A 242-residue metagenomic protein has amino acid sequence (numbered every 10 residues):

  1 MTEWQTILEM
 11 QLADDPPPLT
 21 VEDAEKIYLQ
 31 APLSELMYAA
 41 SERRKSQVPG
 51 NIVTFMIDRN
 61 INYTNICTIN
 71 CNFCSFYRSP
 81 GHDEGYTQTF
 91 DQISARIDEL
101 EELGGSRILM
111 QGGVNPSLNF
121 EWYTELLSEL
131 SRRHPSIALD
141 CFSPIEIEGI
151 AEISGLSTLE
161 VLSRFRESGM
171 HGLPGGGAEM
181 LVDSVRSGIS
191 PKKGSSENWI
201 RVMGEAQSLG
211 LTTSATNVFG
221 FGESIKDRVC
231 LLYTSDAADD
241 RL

Functional and structural regions predicted by a protein language model:
M1-N60, T64-I66: Flexible, acidic/Gly-rich N-terminal and inter-domain linker regions that tether and position cofactor-handling modules
A31, R44-V48, S75, I97 (+4 more regions): Structural signal for hydrophobic packing residues in well-ordered secondary-structure cores of soluble enzyme domains
M37-P80, G85-L109: N-terminal pre-triad scaffold of radical SAM enzymes
A40, R96, L126, V202 (+1 more regions): Aromatic/hydrophobic pocket-lining residues that form π-stacking "cages" and hydrophobic walls in ligand
G105-M203, Q207-A215, F221-E223: Conserved SAM/AdoMet-binding glycine-rich loop
E223-L232: Catalytic cores of alpha/beta
Y233-L242: Single conserved hydrophobic/aromatic residue that forms the stacking wall/gate of nucleotide- or nucleobase-binding
